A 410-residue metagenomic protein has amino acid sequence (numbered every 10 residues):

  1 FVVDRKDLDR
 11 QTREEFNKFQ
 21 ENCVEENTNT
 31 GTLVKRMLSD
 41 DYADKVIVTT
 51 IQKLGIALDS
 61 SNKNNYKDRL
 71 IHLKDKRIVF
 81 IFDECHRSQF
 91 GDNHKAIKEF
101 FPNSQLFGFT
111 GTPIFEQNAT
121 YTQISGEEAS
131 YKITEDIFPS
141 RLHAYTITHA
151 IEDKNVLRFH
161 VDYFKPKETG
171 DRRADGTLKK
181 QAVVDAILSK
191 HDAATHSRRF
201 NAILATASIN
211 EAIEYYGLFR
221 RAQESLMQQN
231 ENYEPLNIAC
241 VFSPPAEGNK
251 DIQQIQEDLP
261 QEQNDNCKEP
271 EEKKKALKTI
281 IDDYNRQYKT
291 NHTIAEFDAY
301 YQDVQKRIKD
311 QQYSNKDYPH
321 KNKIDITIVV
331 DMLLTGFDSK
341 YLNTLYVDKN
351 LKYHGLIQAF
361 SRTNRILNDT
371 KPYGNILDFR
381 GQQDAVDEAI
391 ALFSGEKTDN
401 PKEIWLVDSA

Functional and structural regions predicted by a protein language model:
K6-D7, K35-D40, N210, C240-D251 (+1 more regions): Short, conserved secondary-structure transition motifs
K6-T32, R221-M227: Conserved helix-turn-beta segment of the N-terminal RecA-like "Helicase ATP-binding" lobe in SF1/SF2 helicases
N17-S60: Inter-Walker segment of RecA-like/P-loop motor cores
D41-D44, K74-K76, F100-N103, R198-R199 (+2 more regions): Short loop/turn elements that form and flank the Walker-type P-loop nucleotide-binding site in RecA-like NTPase cores
Y42-K45, L178-V329: Conserved C-terminal RecA-like helicase domain
I47-T49, F80, T327: Hydrophobic positions in the central parallel beta-sheet of the AAA+
I51-D171, K180, L334-G395, D399 (+1 more regions): Signature of the SF2 helicase/ATPase Hel1-core->accessory helical subdomain module
E262-E272, L277-I280, E388-A410: Surface-exposed, charged/polar loop-rich segments that form substrate/cofactor-binding or regulatory interfaces
